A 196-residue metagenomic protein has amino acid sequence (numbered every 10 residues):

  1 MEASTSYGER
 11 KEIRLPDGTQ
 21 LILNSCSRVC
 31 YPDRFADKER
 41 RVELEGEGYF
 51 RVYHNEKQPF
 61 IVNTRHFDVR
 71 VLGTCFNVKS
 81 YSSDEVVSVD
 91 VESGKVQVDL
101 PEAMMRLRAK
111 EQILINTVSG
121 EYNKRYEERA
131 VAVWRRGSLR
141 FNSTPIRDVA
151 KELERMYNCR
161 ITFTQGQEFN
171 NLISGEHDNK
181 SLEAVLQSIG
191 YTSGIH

Functional and structural regions predicted by a protein language model:
M1-H196: A residue-level detector for the "anchor" residue at the start of short, highly conserved motifs
